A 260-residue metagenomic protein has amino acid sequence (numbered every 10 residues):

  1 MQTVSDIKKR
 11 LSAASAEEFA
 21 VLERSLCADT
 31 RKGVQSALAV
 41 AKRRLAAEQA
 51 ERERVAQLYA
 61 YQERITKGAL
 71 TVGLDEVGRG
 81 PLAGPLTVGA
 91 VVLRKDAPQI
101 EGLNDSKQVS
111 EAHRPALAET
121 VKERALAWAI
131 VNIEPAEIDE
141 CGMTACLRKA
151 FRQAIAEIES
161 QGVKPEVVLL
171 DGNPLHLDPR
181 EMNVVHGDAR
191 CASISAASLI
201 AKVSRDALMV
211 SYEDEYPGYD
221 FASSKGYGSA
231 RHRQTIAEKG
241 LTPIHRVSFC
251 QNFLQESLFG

Functional and structural regions predicted by a protein language model:
M1-V72, R79-G260: RNase H-like, Mg2+-dependent phosphodiesterase core, and more generally RNA phosphate-backbone-engaging helix-loop
